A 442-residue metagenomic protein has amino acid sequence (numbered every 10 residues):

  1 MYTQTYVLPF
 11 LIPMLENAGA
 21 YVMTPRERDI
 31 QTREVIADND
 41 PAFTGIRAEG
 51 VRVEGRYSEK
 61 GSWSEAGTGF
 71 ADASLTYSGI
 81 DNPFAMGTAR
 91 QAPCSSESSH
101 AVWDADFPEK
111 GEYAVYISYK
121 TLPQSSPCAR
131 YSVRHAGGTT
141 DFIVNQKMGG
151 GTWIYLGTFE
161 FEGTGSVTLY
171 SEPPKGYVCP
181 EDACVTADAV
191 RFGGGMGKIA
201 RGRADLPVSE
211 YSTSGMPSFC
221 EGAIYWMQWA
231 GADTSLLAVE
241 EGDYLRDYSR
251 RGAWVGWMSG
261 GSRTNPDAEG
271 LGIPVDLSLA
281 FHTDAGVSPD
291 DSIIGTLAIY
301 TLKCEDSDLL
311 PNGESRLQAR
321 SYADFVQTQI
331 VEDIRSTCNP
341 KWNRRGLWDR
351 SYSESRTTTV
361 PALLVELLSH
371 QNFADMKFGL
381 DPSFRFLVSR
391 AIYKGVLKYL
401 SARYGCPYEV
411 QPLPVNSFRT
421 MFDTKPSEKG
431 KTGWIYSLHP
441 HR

Functional and structural regions predicted by a protein language model:
M1, G202-S209, P217-R320, D324 (+1 more regions): Active-site microenvironments of hydrolase-like enzyme catalytic domains
M1-R56, G176-Y177, M196-W254, G261: Active-site histidine-acidic residue metal-binding/catalytic motifs, centered on HxH/HExxH-like signatures
D81-P83, K175-V178, A189, G193-G197 (+3 more regions): Active-site-adjacent mobile loop/cap segments within catalytic or ligand-binding domains
P83-F107: Short beta-strands within extracellular/lumenal beta-sheet-rich domains
S99-P123: A short beta-strand element within beta-rich, extracytoplasmic domains of secreted/secretory-pathway proteins
T121-T140: Short, surface-exposed beta-strand/strand-loop-strand elements in extracellular ectodomains
A136-T164: Extracellular carbohydrate recognition and processing domains and analogous Trp-centered ligand-binding platforms
L169-C184: Short beta-strand-plus-loop segments that form exposed binding edges in beta-rich domains
